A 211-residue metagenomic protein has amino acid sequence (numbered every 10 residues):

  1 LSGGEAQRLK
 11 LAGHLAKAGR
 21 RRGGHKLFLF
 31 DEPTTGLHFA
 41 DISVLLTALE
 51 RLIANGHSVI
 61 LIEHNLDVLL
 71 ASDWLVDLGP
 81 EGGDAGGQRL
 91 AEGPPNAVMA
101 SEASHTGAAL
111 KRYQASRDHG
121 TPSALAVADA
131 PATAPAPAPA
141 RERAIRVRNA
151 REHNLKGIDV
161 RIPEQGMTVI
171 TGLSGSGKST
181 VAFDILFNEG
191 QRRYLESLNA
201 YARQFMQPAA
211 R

Functional and structural regions predicted by a protein language model:
L1-R211: Conserved phosphate-binding elements of NTP-dependent enzyme cores
